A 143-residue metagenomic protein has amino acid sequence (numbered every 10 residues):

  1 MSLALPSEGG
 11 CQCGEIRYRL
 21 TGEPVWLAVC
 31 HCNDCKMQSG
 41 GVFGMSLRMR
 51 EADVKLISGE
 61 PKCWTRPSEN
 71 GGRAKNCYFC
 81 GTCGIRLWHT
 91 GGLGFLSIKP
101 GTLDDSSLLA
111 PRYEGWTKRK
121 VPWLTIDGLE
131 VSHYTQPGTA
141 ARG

Functional and structural regions predicted by a protein language model:
M1-G143: A short Gly-Trp-Pro
